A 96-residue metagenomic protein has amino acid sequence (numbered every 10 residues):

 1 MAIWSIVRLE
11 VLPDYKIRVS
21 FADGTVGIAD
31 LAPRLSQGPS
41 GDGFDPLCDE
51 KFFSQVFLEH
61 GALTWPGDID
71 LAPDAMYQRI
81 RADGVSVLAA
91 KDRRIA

Functional and structural regions predicted by a protein language model:
M1-A96: Motif-centric detector for short Cys/His coordination patterns
